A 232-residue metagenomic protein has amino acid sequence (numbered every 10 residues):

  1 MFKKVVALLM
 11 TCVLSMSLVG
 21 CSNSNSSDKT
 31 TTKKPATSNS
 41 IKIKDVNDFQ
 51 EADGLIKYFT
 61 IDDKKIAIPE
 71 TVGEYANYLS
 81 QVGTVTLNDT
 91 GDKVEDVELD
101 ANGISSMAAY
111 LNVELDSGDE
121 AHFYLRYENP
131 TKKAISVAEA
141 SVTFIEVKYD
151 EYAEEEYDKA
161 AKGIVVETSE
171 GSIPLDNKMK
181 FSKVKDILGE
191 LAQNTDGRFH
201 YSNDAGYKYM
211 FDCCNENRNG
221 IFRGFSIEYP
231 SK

Functional and structural regions predicted by a protein language model:
M1-V5: Positively charged n-region of N-terminal signal peptides that target proteins for export
V6-M10: Internal alpha-helical transmembrane segments of multi-pass membrane proteins, especially GPCRs
M16-G20: C-terminal motif of bacterial Sec signal peptides marking the signal peptidase cleavage site
S22-S24: Bacterial signal peptide processing site
K29-I66: N-terminal low-complexity, Pro/Thr/Ser-rich intrinsically disordered segments that act as propeptides or flexible
P35-D48, E74-Y149, K159-K232: A cross-family detector of function-defining hotspots
D53-D62, E155-G171: Feature responds to low-complexity, polar/acidic, surface-exposed segments characteristic of secreted/exported proteins
K64-Y75: Core segments of small alpha/beta cavity-forming domains
